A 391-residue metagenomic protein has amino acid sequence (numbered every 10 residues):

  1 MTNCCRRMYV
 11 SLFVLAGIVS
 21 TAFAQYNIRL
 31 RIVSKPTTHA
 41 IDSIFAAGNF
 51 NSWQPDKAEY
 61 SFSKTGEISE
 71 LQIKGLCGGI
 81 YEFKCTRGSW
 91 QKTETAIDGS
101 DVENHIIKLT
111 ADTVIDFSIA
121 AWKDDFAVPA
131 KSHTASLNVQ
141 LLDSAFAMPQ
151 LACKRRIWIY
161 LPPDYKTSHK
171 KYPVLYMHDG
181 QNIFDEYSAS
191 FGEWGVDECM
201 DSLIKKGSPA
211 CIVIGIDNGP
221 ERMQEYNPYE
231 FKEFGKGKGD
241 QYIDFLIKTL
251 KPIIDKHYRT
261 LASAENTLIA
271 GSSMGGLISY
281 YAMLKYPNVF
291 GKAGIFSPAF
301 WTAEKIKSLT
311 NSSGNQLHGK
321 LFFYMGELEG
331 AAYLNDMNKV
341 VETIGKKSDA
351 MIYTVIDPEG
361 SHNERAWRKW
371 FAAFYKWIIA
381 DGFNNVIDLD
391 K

Functional and structural regions predicted by a protein language model:
M1-R29: Bacterial Sec-dependent N-terminal signal peptides
N27, T37-G78, G88-L109, A147: Aromatic-rich carbohydrate-binding modules that target alpha-glucans
D101-Y172, K391: A domain-start/cap signature at the N-terminus of enzymes
K170-G180: Short beta-strand element of the alpha/beta-hydrolase
Q181-I243: Active-site machinery of serine-nucleophile hydrolases
P228-S272: Gly/Ser-rich "nucleophile elbow"/oxyanion-hole loop immediately N-terminal to the catalytic nucleophile in hydrolases
S263-L309, G314: Primarily recognizes the serine-hydrolase "nucleophile elbow" in alpha/beta-hydrolase and SGNH/GDSL folds
Y324, G330-V341, G345-K391: C-terminal catalytic histidine-bearing segment of alpha/beta-hydrolase fold enzymes
